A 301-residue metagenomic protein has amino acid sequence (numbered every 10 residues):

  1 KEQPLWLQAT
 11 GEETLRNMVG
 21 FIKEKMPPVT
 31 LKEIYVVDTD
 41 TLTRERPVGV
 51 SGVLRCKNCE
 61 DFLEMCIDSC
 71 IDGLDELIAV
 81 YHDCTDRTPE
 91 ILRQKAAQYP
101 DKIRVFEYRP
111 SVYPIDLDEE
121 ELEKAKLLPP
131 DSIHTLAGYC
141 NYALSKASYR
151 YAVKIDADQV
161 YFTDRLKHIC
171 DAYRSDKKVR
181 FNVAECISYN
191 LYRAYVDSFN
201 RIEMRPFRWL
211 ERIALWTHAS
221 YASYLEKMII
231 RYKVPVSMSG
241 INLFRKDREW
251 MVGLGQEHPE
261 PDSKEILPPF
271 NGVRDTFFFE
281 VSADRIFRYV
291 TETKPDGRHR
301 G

Functional and structural regions predicted by a protein language model:
Q3-V37, L122-N141, V160-G301: Catalytic-site signature of metal-activated, phosphate-bearing donor transferases, centered on the GT-A/GT-A-like
V29, Y35-P47, P89-R150: Active-site-proximal specificity loops/subdomain of glycosyltransferases
E33-T39, N58-E76, E90: Short, well-formed alpha-helical segments that are part of the catalytic scaffolds of diverse glycosyltransferases
P47-D68, D83: Active-site beta-to-alpha loop of glycosyltransferases that engages the nucleotide-sugar donor
C56, S69, H82-P89, R93-A97: Ser/Thr-glycine-rich phosphate-binding loops at phosphate-binding pockets of nucleotides, nucleotide cofactors
D75-C84, R104-P110: Short beta-strand/loop segment that forms part of the nucleotide-sugar
Y149-V160: Short beta-strand-to-loop acidic/aromatic patch adjacent to the donor-nucleotide binding site
